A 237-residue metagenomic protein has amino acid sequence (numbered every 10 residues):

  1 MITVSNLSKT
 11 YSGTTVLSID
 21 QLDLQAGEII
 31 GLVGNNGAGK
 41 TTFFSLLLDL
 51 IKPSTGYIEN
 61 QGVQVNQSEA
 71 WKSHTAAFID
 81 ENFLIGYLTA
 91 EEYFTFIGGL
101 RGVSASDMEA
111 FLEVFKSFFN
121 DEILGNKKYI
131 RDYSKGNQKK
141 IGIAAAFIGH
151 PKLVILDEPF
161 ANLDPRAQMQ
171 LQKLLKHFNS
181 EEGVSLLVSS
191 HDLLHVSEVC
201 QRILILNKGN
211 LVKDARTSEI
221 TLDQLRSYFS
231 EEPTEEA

Functional and structural regions predicted by a protein language model:
I2, L17-I19: Conserved structural motif at the start of ABC-family nucleotide-binding domains
V33-N35: The feature captures the beta-strand-to-loop junction immediately N-terminal to the Walker
L48: Helix-to-loop junction immediately C-terminal to a conserved catalytic motif
G56-W71: Conserved ABC transporter NBD signature motif
V154-E158: Catalytic Walker B motif of ABC-type/P-loop ATPase nucleotide-binding domains
S189-H191: H-loop/switch region of ABC-family ATPase nucleotide-binding domains
